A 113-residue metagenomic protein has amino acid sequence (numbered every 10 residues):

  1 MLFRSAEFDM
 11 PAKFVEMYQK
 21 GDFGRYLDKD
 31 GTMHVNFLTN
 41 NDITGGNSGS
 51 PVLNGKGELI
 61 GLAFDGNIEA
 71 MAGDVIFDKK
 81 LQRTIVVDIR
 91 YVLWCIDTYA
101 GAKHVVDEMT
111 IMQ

Functional and structural regions predicted by a protein language model:
A12, F37, S50, E58-I60 (+1 more regions): Feature representing long, continuous alpha-helical segments
D22-T44: Short, basic/aromatic recognition patches
T39, I43, N47-S48, I76-R83: Alpha-helix capping and helix-loop boundary segments enriched in small/acidic/polar residues
D42-A63: Catalytic nucleophile loop of clan PA
E69-Q113: C-terminal cap/linker of serine protease catalytic domains
